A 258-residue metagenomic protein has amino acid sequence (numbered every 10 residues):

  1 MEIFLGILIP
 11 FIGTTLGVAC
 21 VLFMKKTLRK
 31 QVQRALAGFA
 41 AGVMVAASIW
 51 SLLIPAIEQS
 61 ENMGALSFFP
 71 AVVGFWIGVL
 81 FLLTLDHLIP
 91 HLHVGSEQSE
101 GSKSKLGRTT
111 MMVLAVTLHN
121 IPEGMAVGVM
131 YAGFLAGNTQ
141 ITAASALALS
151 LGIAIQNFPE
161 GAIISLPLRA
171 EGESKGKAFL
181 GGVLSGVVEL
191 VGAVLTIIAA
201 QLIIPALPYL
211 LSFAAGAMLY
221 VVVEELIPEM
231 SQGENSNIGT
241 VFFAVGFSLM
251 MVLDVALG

Functional and structural regions predicted by a protein language model:
M1-G258: Intrinsically disordered, metal-sensing/regulatory segments
